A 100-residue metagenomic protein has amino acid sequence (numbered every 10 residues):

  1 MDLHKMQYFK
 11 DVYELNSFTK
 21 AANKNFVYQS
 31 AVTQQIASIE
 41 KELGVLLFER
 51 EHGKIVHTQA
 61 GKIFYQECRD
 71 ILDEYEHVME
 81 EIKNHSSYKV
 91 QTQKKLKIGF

Functional and structural regions predicted by a protein language model:
D2-K5, Q29, G61, K95: The N-cap/first-turn positions of alpha helices within or immediately adjacent to helix-turn-helix DNA-binding domains
F9, A21-A22, T58-G61: Hydrophobic two-helix hairpin corresponding to the core of helix-turn-helix DNA-binding domains
V12-Y28: Short helix-boundary/capping micro-motifs
L15, K24, S38-L46: Residue cluster at the C-terminal edge of the helix-turn-helix DNA-binding motif
E40-H57, E80: A short LG(V/I)-centered, amphipathic sequence patch enriched for acidic residue(s) preceding the LG motif
E42-L43, F64-K89: Alpha-helical linker/hinge and terminal dimerization helices associated with HTH transcriptional regulators
N84-F100: Interdomain hinge and pocket-entrance segments immediately C-terminal to HTH DNA-binding domains
